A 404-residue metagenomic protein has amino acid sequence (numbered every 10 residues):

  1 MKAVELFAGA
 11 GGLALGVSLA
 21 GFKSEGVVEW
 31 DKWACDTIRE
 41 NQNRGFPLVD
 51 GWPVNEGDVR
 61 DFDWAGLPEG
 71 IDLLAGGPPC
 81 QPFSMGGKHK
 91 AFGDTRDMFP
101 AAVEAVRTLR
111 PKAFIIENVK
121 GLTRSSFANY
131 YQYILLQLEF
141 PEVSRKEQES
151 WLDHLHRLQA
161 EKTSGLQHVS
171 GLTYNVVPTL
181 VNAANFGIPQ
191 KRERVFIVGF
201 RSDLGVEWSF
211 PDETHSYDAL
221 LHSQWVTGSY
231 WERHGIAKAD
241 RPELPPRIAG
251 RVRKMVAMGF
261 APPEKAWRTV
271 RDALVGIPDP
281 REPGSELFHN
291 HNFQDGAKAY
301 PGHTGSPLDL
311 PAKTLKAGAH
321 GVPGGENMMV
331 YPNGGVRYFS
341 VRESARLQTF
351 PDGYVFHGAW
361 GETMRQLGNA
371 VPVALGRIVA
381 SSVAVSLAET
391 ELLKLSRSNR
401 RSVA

Functional and structural regions predicted by a protein language model:
A3-L13, V17, D58-V59, P68-G86 (+5 more regions): Conserved proline-anchored active-site loop of SAM-dependent methyltransferases that bridges a beta-strand
S24-E25: Short beta-strand element of Class I
V28-K32, E117-N118: Conserved acidic E/D residue at the C-terminus of a beta-strand in Rossmann-like folds
D31, P53-D61, L180-A184: Conserved acidic residues
K32-T37, M98: Conserved short alpha-helix immediately C-terminal to the canonical SAM/SAH-binding motif I of Rossmann-like
D36-G66: S-adenosyl-L-methionine
W64-I71, F83-G305: Class I S-adenosyl-L-methionine
F260-A404: C-terminal target-recognition/interaction regions appended to catalytic cores
